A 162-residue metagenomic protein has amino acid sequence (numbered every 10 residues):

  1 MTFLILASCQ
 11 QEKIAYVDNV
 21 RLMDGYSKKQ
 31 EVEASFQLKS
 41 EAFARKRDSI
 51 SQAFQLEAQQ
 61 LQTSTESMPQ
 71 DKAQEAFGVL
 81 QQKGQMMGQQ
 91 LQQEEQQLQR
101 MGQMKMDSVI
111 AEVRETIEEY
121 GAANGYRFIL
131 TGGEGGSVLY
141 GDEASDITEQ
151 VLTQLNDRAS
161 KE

Functional and structural regions predicted by a protein language model:
L4-S8: C-terminal motif of bacterial Sec signal peptides marking the signal peptidase cleavage site
Q10-I14, N19-E162: Amphipathic, charged alpha-helical segments and their helix-to-coil junctions in extracytoplasmic/peripheral assemblies
